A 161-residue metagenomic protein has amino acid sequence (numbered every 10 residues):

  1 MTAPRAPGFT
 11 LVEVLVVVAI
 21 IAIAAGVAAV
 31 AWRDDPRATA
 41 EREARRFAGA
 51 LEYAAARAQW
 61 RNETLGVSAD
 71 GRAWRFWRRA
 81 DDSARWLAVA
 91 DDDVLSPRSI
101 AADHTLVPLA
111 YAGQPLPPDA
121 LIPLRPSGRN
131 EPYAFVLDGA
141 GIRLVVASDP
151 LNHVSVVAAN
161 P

Functional and structural regions predicted by a protein language model:
M1-A3, V12, V16, I23-G49 (+4 more regions): N-terminal helix-rich module
